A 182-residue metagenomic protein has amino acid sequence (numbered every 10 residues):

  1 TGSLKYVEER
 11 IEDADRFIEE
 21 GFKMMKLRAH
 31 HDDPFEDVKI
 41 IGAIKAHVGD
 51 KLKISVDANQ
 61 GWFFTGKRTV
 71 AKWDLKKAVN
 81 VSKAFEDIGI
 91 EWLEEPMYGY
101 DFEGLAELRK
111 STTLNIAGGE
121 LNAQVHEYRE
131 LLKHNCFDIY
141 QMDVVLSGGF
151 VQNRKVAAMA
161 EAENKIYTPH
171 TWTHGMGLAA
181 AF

Functional and structural regions predicted by a protein language model:
T1, F17-I18, K51, F85: Intrinsic structural disorder
T1-D15, T65: Active-site beta->alpha loop and helix N-cap motifs at the rims of alpha/beta catalytic domains
T1-S3, M25-H31: Flexible, glycine/proline-enriched loop segments at strand-loop-helix junctions that form or flank small-ligand binding
V7, K23-M25, G42, A106: Short alpha-helical segments used as structural interaction elements across diverse proteins
D13-M25: Catalytic domains of carbohydrate-active enzymes, especially glycoside hydrolases
H30-L178: Catalytic core of soluble alpha/beta enzymes
A181-F182: A glycine-rich beta-turn/hairpin centered on an aromatic-Pro dipeptide
